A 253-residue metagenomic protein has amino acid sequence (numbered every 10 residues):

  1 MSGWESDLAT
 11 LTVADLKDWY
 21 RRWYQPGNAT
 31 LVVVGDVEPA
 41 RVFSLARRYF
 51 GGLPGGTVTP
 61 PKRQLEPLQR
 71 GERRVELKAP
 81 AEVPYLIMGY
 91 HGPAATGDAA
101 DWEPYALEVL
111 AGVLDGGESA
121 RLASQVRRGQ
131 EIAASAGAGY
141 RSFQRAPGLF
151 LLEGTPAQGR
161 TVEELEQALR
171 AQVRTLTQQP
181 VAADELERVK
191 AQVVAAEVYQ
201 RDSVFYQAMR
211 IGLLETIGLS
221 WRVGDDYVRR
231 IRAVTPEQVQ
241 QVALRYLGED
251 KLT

Functional and structural regions predicted by a protein language model:
M1-S6, N28-V34, P84-A95, S124-A233 (+1 more regions): M16 family metallopeptidases and their MPP-like homologs
R21-W23, L65-E66, L77-K78, R141-Q144 (+1 more regions): Replace "in large, NTP-powered and nucleic-acid-processing enzymes" with "in large, NTP-powered factors and other
Y24-G27, Q69-E72, P80-Y85, P104-Y105 (+1 more regions): Short, solvent-exposed loop/turn segments at the edges of secondary structure
T30-T96, Q200-R201: An aromatic/glycine/proline-enriched structural segment found at the starts of mature extracellular/organellar domains
S44, D98-E103, T161-L165: Solvent-exposed, non-transmembrane alpha-helical starts
A99-L114, S124: Active/ligand-binding-proximal structured segments within catalytic/core domains that scaffold catalytic residues
Q240-T253: Bilobed periplasmic-binding protein-like "clamshell/Venus-flytrap" ligand-binding domains
